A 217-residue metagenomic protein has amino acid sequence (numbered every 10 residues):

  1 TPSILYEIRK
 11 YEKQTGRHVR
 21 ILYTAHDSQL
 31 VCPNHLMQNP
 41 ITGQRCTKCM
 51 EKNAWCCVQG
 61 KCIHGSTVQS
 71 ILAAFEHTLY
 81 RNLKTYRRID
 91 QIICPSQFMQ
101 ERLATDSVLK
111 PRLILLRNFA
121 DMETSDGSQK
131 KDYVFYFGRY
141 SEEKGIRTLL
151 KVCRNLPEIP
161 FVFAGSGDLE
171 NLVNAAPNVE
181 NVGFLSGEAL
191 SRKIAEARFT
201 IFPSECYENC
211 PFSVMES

Functional and structural regions predicted by a protein language model:
E7, Y11, I146-I159, G165-V173: Short hydrophobic signal-anchor/transmembrane segments that target glycosyltransferases and glycosylation machinery
R20, L30, T47-S125: Donor nucleotide-sugar binding/catalytic pocket of nucleotide-sugar-dependent glycosyltransferases
I93, D126-K144, L150-R154, V162: Conserved donor-binding/catalytic core segment of Leloir-type glycosyltransferases
F119, F137-E142, G167, L185: Short donor-sugar binding/catalytic loops of nucleotide-sugar-dependent glycosyltransferases, especially enzymes
C153, E216-S217: Short hydrophobic faces within alpha-helices
E170-R192: Nucleotide-activated donor-binding/catalytic signature segment of Leloir-type glycosyltransferases, i.e., the conserved
S191, N209, V214-E216: Short alpha-helical segment that forms part of, or immediately flanks, the ligand-binding pocket in carbohydrate-active
A195-N209: Acidic donor-binding loop of glycosyltransferase active sites
